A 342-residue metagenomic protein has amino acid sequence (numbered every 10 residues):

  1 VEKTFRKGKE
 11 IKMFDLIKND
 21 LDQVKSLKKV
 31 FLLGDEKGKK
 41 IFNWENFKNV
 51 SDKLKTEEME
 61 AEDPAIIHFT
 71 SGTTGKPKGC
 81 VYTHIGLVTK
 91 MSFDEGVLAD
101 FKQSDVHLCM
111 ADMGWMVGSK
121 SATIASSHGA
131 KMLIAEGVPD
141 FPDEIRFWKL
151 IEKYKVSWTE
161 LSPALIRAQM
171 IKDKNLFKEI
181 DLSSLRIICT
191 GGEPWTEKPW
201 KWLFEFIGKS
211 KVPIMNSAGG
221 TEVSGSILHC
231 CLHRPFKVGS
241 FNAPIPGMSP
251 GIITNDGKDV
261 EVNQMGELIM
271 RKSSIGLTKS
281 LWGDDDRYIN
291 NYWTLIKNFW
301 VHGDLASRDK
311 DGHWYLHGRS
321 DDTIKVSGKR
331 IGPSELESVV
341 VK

Functional and structural regions predicted by a protein language model:
V1, E152, T159, S274 (+3 more regions): AMP-binding/adenylate-forming catalytic core of the ANL superfamily
V1-E45: Structural core segment of the AMP-binding/adenylate-forming
L32, G38-F69, K76, G86 (+1 more regions): Conserved pre-ATP/AMP-binding loop-to-beta segment of ANL
V88-V106, M116-S157, K172-K174, S249: Conserved AMP-binding/adenylation subdomain of ANL enzymes
A111-W115: Conserved AMP-binding
S127-A130, V156-L161, M170-F236, S249: Gly/Ser/Thr-rich phosphate-binding loop
G192, G219, N242, D304 (+1 more regions): Active-site glycine-centered loops adjacent to acidic/histidine catalytic or metal-binding residues that shape
A243-G247, K258-Y292, I331: Conserved ATP/PPi-binding loop(s) of AMP-dependent carboxylate-activating enzymes
